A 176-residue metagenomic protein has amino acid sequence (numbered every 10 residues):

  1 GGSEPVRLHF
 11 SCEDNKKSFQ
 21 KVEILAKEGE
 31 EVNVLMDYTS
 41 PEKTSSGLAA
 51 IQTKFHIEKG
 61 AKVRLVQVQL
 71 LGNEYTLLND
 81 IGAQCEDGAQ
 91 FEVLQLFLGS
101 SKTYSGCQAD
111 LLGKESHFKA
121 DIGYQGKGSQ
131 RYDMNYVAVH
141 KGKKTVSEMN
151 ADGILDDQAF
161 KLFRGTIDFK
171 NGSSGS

Functional and structural regions predicted by a protein language model:
G1-S176: Conserved beta-strand/loop scaffold segments within soluble protein domains that form the structured core and edges
